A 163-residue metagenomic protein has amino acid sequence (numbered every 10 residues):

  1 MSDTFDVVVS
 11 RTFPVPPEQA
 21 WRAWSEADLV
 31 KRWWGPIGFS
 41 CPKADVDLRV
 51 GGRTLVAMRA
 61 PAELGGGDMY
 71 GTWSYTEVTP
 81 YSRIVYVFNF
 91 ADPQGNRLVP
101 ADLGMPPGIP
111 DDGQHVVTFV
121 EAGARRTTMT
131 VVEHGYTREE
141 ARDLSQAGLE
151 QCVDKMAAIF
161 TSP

Functional and structural regions predicted by a protein language model:
M1-C41: Hydrophobic ligand-binding cavity/cleft-lining segments
D3-F5, L48, G65-M69, M105-D111 (+1 more regions): A generic structural micro-feature
D6-V8, C41-K43, G67-T72, D111-H115: Short, surface-exposed coil-to-beta transition loops
V8-P14, D47, A57, S74 (+1 more regions): Generic structural detector for well-ordered beta-strands
A20, V30, T54, Y75 (+4 more regions): Hydrophobic pocket/interface hotspot
K43-L98: Glycine-rich portal/gate segments that line the openings of hydrophobic small-molecule binding cavities
V85-F88, G95-E150: Beta-strand/loop substructures that line and gate deep hydrophobic ligand-binding cavities in soluble
V153-T161: Short amphipathic alpha-helical signal-transduction/dimerization elements
